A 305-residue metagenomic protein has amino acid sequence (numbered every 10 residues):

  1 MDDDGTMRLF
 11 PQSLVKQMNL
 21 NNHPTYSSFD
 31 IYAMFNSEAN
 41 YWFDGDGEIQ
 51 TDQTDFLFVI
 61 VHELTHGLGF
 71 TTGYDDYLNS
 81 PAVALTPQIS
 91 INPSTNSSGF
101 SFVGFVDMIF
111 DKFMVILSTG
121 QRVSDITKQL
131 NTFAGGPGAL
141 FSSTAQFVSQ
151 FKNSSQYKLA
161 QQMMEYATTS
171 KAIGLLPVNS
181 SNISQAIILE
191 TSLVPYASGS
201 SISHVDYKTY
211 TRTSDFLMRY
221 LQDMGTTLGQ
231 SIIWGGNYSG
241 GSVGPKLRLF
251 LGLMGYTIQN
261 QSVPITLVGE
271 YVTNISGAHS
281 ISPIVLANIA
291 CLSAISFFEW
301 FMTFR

Functional and structural regions predicted by a protein language model:
M1-V59, G67-N274: Extracellular zinc-dependent metalloprotease catalytic-domain scaffold
L64: Glycine-rich, aromatic-lined ligand/substrate-binding cores of catalytic and carbohydrate-binding domains
S276-R305: Cleavable C-terminal sorting propeptides in eukaryotic secreted/cell-surface proteins
